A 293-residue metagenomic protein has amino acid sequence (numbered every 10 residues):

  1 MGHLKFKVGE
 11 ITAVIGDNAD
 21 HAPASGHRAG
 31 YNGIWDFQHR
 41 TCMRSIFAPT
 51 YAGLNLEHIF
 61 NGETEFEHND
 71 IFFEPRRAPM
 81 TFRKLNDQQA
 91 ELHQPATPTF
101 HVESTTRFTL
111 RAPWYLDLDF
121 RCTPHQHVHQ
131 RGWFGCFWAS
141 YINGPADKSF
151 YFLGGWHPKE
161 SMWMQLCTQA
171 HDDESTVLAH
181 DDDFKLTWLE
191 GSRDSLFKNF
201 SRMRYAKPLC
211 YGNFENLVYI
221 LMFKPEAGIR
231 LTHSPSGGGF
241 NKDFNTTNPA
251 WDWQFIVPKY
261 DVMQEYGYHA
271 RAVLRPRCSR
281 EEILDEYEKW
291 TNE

Functional and structural regions predicted by a protein language model:
M1-I11, D183-E293: Beta-strand-rich recognition/accessory modules
M1-R76: Acidic-aromatic substrate-binding/catalytic surfaces of carbohydrate-active enzymes
L4-F6, V14-I15, Y31-D36, Q88-T97 (+2 more regions): Generic recognition of long tandem-repeat/solenoid scaffolds
E10-S25, V102-L110, V218-M222: Broad, structure-driven detector of short, well-ordered beta-strand segments within folded domains
G62-Y115, H125-H129: Extended, loop-rich substrate-binding clefts of extracytoplasmic carbohydrate-active enzymes
H93-P95, R107, D119-T123, Q254 (+1 more regions): Residue-level recognition of well-ordered beta-strand positions that form the cores of beta-sheet-rich folds across
Y115-C167, R280: Acidic (Asp/Glu-rich), glycine- and aromatic
S149-S195: Glycine-rich (often Gly-Gly/Gly-Pro-rich) flexible segments and glycine-rich loop motifs, frequently accented by
